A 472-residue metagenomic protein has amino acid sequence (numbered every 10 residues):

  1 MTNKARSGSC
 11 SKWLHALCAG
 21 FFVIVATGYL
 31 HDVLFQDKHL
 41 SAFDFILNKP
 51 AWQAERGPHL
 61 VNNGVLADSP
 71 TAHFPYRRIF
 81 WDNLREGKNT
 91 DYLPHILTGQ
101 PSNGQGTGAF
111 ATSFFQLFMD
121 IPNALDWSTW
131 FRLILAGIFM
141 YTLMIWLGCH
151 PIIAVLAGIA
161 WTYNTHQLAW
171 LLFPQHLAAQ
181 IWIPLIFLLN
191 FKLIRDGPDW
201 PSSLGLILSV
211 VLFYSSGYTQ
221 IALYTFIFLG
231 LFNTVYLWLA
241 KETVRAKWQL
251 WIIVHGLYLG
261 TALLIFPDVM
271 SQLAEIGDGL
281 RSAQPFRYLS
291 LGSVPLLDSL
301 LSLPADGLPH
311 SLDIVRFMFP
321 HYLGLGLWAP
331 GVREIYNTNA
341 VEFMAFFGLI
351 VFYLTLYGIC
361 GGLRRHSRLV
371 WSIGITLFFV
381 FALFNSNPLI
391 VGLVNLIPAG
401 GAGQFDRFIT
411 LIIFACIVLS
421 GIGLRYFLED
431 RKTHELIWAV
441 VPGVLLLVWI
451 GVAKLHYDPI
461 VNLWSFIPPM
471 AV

Functional and structural regions predicted by a protein language model:
M1-D32, A42-A54, Q249-L257: Start-transfer (signal-anchor) and selected internal transmembrane alpha helices of multi-pass inner/ER membrane
L17-V23, R245-M270, A283-P295, W371-F379 (+1 more regions): Hydrophobic alpha-helical membrane-interfacial segments at the cytosolic entry of transmembrane helices
T27-Q36, F110-A111, F115-N123, I152-P174 (+5 more regions): Membrane-interface helix-loop junctions at the exits of transmembrane helices
N48-R78, D82-L84, K88-N89, Y258-C360 (+2 more regions): Periplasmic/ER-lumenal interhelical loops and adjacent helix-loop junctions in multi-pass membrane proteins
I96, G106-A109, L117-I138, A169-A178 (+2 more regions): Loop-to-helix entry region of an early transmembrane alpha helix in multi-pass inner-membrane enzymes
L117, W127-M140, T162, I183 (+2 more regions): Transmembrane alpha-helical segments of multi-pass membrane glycosylation machinery that act on lipid-linked glycans
L135-L147, P151-L239, W251-Q272, D278 (+1 more regions): Membrane-embedded helix bundles of polyisoprenyl
L156, Q175-I181, L193-V211, I221 (+4 more regions): Contiguous transmembrane helix-bundle modules in multi-pass membrane proteins
